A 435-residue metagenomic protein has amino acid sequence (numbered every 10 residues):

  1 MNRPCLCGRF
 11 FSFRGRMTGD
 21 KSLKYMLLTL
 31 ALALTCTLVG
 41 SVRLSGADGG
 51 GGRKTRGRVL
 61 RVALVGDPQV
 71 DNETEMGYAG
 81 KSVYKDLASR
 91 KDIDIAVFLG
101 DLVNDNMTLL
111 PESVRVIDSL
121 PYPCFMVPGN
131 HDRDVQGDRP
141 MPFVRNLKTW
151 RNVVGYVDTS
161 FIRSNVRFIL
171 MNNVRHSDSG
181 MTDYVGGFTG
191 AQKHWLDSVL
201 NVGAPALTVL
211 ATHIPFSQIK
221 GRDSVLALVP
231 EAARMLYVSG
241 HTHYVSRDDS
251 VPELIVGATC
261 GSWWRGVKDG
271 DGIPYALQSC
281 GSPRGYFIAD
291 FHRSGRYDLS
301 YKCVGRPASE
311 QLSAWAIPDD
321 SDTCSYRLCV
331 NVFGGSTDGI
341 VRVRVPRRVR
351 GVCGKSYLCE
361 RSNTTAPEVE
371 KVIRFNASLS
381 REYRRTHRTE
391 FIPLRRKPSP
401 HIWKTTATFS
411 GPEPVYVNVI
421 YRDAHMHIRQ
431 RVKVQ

Functional and structural regions predicted by a protein language model:
R3-P4, R9-F10: Intrinsically disordered, low-complexity segments enriched in serine/proline and basic residues
T29-T37: Bacterial N-terminal signal peptides
L38-E112, G411-Y416: N-terminal active-site segment of His-dependent metallophosphoesterases
D67, G100-D101, G129-N130, H213 (+1 more regions): Active-site glycine-centered loops adjacent to acidic/histidine catalytic or metal-binding residues that shape
L99, V199-Q218: Short acidic, glycine-rich surface-loop motifs adjacent to enzyme active sites
M107-A204, G221-V238, T242-H292, Y297-S300: Extended active-site neighborhood of metal-dependent phosphoesterases/phosphodiesterases
V251-P346, K404-A424, I428-K433: Binuclear metal-dependent phosphoesterase catalytic core
P367-T406: Aromatic sugar-binding surface patches on proteins that engage polysaccharides or sugar-phosphate polymers
